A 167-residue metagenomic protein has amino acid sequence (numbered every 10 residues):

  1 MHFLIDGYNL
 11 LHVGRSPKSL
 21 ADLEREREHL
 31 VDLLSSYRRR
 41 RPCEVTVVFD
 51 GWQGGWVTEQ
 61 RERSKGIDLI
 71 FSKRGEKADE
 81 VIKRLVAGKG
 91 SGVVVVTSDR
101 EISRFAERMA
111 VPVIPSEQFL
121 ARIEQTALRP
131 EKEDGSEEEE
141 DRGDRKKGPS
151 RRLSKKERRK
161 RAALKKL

Functional and structural regions predicted by a protein language model:
H2-I5, N9-L167: Nuclease catalytic cores that cleave nucleic-acid phosphodiester bonds, predominantly acidic two-metal-ion
